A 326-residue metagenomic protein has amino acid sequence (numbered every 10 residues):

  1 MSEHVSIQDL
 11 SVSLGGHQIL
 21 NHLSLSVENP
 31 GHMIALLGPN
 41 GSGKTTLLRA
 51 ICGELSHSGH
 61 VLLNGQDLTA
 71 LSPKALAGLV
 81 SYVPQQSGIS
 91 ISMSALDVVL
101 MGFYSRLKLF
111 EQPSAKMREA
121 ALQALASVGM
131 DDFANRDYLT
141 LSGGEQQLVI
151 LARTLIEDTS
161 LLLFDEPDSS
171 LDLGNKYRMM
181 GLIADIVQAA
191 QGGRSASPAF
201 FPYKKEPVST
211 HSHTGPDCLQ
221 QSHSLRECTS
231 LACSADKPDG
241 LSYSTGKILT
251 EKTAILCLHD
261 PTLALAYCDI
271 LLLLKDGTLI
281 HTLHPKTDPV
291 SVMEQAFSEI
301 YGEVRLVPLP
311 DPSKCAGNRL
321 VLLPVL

Functional and structural regions predicted by a protein language model:
L37-P39: The feature captures the beta-strand-to-loop junction immediately N-terminal to the Walker
C52: Helix-to-loop junction immediately C-terminal to a conserved catalytic motif
G59-D67, L76: Conserved ABC transporter NBD signature motif
L100, A115-F133, G181: Conserved ABC ATPase "signature" region
D137-L141, E145: Conserved ABC ATPase signature
L162-E166: Catalytic Walker B motif of ABC-type/P-loop ATPase nucleotide-binding domains
K286-L326: ABC ATPase nucleotide-binding domains
